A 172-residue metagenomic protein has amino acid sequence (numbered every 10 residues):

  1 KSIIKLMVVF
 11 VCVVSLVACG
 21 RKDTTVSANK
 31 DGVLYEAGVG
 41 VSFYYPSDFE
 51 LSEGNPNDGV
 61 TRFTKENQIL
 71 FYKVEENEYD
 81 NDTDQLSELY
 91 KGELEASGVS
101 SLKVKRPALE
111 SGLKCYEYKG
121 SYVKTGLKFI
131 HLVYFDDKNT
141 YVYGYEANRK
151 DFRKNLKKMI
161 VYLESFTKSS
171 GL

Functional and structural regions predicted by a protein language model:
S2-V8, V14-G59, T125-L127, D137 (+1 more regions): N-terminal targeting sequences that direct proteins away from the cytosol to non-cytosolic compartments
A37, K65, G120-K124: Short acidic, glycine-rich loop/turn motifs
G38-E88: Secretory pathway targeting signatures of secreted, lumenal, and periplasmic proteins
E66-I69, E93-G98, S169-G171: Short acidic/polar alpha-helix capping motifs at helix-coil junctions
E66-Q68, N77, V123, K138 (+1 more regions): Solvent-exposed coil/turn segments that connect beta secondary-structure elements in extracytoplasmic/periplasmic
D80-G92, R153-E164: Surface-exposed flexible segments
K91-K138: Signature of long, low-cysteine stretches enriched in small and polar/charged residues
V142-G144: Active-site groove signature of glycoside hydrolases
